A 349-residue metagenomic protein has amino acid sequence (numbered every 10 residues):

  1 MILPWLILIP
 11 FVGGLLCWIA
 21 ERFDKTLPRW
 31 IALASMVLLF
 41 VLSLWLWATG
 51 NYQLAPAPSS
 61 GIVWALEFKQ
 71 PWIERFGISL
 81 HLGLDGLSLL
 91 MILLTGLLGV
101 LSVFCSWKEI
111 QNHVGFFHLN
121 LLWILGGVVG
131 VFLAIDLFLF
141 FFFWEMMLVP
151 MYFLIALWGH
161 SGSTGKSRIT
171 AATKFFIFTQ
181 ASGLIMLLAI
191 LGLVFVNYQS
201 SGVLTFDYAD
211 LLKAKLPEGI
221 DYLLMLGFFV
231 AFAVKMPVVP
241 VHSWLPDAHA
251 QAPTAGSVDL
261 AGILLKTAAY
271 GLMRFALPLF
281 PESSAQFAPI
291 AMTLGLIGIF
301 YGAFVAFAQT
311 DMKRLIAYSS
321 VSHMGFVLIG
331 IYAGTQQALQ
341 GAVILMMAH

Functional and structural regions predicted by a protein language model:
M1, S79-L90, L133, M225-F229 (+3 more regions): Hydrophobic alpha-helical transmembrane segments of multi-pass small-molecule transporters/permeases
M1-I2, L16-L119, T205, A209-K213: Transmembrane helix-loop-helix hairpins at membrane boundaries of multipass inner-membrane proteins
M1-L8, T26-V37, G83-L93, G115-L119 (+4 more regions): Alpha-helical transmembrane segments of integral membrane proteins
P4-I19, A34-L46, I92-S106, I124-L125 (+5 more regions): Central hydrophobic cores of alpha-helical transmembrane segments in multi-pass inner-membrane proteins across all
P10, D85, D136-A156, L204-F206 (+2 more regions): Functional transmembrane alpha-helices
I19-F23, L27, N51-Y52, K108 (+7 more regions): Membrane-interface elements of multi-pass transporters and channels
F23-K25, L119, W123, G127-L216 (+3 more regions): Alpha-helical multi-pass transmembrane bundles of energy-transducing inner-membrane proteins
T49-I78, T164, R168-A172, I177 (+4 more regions): Juxtamembrane/interfacial segments at transmembrane-helix boundaries in multi-pass membrane proteins
